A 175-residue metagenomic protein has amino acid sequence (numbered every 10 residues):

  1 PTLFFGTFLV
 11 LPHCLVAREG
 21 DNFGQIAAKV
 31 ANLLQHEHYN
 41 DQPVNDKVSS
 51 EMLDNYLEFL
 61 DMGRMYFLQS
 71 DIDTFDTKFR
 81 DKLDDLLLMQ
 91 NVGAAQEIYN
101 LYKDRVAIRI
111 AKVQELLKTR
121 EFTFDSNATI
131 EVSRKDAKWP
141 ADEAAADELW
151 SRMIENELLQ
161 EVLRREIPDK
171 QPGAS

Functional and structural regions predicted by a protein language model:
T2-P12: Bacterial N-terminal signal peptides
L15-S175: Flexible, low-complexity junctional segments that flank or bridge functional domains
